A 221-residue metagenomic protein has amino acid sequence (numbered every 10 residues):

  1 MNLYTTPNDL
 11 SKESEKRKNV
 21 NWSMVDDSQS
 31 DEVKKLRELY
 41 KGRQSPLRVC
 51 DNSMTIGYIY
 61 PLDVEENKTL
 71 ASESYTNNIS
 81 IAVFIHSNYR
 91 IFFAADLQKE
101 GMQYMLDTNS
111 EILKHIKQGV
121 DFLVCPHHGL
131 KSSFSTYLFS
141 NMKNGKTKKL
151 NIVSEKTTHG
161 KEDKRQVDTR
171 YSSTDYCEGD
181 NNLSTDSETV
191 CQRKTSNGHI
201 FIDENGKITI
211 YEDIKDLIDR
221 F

Functional and structural regions predicted by a protein language model:
M1, S133-K146, T158-T189, R193: Active-site-proximal loop/helix of nucleotide/amide-processing enzymes and allied scaffolds
M1-T108, S173-F221: Flexible, acidic/histidine-containing loops and adjacent segments that form or flank the divalent-metal
L62-K146, N151-E162: Active-site-proximal loop/helix segments of hydrolase catalytic cores
